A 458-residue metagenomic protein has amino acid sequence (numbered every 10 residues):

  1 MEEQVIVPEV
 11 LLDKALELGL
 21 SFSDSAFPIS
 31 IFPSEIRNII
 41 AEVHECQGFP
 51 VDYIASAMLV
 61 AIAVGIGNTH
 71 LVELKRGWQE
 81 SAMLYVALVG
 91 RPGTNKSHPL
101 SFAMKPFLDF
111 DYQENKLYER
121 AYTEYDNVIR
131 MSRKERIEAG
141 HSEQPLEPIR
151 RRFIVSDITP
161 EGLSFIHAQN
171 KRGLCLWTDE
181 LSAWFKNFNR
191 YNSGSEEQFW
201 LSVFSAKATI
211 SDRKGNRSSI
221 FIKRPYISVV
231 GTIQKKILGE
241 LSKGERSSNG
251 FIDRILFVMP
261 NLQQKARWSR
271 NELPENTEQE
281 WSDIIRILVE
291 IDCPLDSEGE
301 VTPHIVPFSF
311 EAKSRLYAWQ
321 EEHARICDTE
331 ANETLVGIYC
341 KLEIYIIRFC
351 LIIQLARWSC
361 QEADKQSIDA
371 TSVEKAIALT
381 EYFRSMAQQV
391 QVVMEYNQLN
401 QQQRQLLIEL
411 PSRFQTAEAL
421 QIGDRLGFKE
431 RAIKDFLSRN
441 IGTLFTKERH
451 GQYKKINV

Functional and structural regions predicted by a protein language model:
M1-V458: Phosphate-handling catalytic cores of nucleic-acid transaction enzymes
